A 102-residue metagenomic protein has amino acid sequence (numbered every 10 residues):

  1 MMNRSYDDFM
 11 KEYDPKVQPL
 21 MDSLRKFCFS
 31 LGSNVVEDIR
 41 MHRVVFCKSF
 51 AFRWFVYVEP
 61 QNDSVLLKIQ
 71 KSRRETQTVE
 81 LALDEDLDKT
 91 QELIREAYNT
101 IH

Functional and structural regions predicted by a protein language model:
M1-H102: Charge-dense, helix-prone N-terminal extensions
